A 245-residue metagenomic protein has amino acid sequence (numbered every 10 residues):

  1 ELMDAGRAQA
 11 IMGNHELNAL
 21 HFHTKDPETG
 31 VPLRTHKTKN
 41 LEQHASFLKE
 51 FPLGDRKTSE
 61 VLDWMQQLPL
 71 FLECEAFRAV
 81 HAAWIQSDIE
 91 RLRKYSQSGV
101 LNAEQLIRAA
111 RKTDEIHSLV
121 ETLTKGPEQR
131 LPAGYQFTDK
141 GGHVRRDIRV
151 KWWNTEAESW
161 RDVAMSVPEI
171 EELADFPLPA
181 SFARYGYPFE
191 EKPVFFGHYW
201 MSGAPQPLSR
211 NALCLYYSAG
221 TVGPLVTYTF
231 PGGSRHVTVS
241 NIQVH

Functional and structural regions predicted by a protein language model:
E1-D4, L70-E73, S181-E191, S202-R210: A short acidic-Thr-Gly-centered motif at the start of a beta-strand
L2-Q129: Active-site neighborhood of divalent metal-dependent phosphoester bond hydrolases
A10-G13, V194-G197, L213-Y217: Active-site neighborhood of phospho(di)ester-bond hydrolases with catalytic His/Asp-centered motifs
A82-A83, G197, S218, P231: Structured loops at beta-to-helix junctions and adjacent beta-edge loops in soluble globular domains
Q86-S87, S202-G203, A219-T221: Short acidic, Gly/Ser-rich segments with clustered Asp/Glu that frequently serve as metal-coordination loops in enzyme
I89-L92, Q206-P207, P224-T227: Short conserved micro-motifs at the rims of enzyme active sites and ligand-binding pockets
T113-G203: Alpha/beta-hydrolase fold catalytic core
A212-H245: Binuclear metal-dependent phosphoesterase catalytic core
